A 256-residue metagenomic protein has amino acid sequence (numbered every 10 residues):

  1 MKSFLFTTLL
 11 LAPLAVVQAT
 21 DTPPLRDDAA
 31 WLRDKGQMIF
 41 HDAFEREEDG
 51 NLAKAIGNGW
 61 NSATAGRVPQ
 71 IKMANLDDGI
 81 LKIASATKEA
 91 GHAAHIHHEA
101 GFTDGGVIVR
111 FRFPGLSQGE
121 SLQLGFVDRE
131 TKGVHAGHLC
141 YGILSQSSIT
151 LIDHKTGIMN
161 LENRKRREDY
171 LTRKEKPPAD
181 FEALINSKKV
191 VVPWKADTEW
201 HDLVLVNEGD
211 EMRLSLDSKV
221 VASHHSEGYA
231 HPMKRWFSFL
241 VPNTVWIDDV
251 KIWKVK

Functional and structural regions predicted by a protein language model:
D21-G59: Extracellular carbohydrate-recognition regions
A29-A30, A93-A100, K188-K195, W236-F237: Beta-strand-rich interaction surfaces with strong enrichment in secreted/lumenal proteins
F44, V109, E199-E208, M212-L214: Short tryptophan-centered beta-strand motifs in secreted/extracellular beta-sheet-rich domains of glycan-recognition
V68-G91: Short carbohydrate-recognition loop motifs
I83-T172: Secretory/extracellular carbohydrate-interaction modules and structurally similar beta-sandwich "look-alikes"
G157-D202: Short, aromatic/His-centered strand-loop micro-motif at the edge of beta-sheets
S215-V220: Short strand-turn-strand beta-turns centered on an Asx-Gly dipeptide
H224-I252: Flexible glycan-contacting loops in extracellular carbohydrate-active proteins
